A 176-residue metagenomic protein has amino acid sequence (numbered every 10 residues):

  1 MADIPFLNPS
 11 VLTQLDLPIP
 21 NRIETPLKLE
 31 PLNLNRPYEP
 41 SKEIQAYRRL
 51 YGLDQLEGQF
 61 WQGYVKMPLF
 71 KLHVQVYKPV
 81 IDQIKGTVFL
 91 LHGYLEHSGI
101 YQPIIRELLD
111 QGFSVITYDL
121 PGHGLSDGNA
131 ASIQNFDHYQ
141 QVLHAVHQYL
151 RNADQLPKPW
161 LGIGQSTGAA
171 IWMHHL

Functional and structural regions predicted by a protein language model:
A2-K66, L72-V80: An N-terminal hydrophobic leader/cap segment in hydrolases
I84-G93: Short beta-strand element of the alpha/beta-hydrolase
G93-P103, V115: Serine-hydrolase catalytic-loop signature spanning alpha/beta hydrolases and amidase-signature enzymes
Y94-S98, G124-D154: Catalytic nucleophile-loop/oxyanion-hole region of alpha/beta-hydrolase and closely related hydrolase-like folds
P103, H174-H175: Active-site signature of alpha/beta-hydrolase-fold catalytic machinery across serine- and Asp/Cys-nucleophile hydrolases
I105-G128: Conserved alpha/beta-hydrolase
D154-S166: Alpha/beta-hydrolase fold nucleophile elbow
G164-H174: Glycine-rich nucleophile elbow surrounding the catalytic serine of serine-hydrolase chemistry
